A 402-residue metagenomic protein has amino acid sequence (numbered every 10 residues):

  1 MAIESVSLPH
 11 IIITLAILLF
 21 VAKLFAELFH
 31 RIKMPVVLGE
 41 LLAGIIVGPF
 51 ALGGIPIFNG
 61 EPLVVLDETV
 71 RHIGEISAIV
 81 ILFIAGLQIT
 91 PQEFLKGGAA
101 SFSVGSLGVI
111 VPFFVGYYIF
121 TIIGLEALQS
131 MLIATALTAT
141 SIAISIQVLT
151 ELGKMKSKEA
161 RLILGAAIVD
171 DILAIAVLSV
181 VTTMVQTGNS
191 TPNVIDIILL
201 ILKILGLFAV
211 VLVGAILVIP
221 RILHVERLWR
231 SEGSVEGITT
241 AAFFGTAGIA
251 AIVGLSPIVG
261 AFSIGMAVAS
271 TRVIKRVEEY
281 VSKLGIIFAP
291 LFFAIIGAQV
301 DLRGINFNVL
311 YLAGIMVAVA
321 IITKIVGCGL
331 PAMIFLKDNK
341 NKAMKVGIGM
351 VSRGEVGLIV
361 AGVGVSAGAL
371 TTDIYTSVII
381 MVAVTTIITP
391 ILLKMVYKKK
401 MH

Functional and structural regions predicted by a protein language model:
M1-H402: Transmembrane helical cores of multi-pass secondary ion antiporters/exchangers
